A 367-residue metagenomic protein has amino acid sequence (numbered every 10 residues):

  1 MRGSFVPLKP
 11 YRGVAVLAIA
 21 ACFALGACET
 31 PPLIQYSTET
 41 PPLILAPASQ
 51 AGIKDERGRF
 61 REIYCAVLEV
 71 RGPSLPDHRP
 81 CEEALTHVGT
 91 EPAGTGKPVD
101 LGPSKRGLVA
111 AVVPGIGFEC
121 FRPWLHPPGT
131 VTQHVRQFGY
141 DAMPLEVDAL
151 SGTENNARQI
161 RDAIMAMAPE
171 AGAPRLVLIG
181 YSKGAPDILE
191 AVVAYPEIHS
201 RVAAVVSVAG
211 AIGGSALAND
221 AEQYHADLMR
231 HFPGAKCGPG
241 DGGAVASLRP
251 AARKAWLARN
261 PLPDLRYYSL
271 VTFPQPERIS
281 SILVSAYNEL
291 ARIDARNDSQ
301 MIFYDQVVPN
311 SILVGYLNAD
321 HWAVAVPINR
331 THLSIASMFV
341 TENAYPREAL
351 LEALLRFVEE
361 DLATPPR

Functional and structural regions predicted by a protein language model:
G3-V16: Bacterial N-terminal signal peptides that target proteins for export
F5, C28-P123, H134, P366-R367: Flexible, membrane-associating and regulatory peripheral segments of lipid-active enzymes
A15-G26: Bacterial N-terminal signal peptides
L101-L176: Active-site catalytic motif of lipid deacylating hydrolases and related acyltransferases
A111, M143, V206, Y268-L270 (+1 more regions): Hydrophobic/aromatic beta-strand patches that form the interior of the parallel beta-sheet core in alpha/beta enzyme
V113-G117, Y181-S182, G210, T272: Glycine-rich His-Gly loop
R158-L257: Serine-dependent carboxylesterase/thioesterase catalytic core of lipase-like alpha/beta-hydrolase/SGNH enzymes
L262-R367: C-terminal catalytic-base region of ester-bond hydrolases, centering on the histidine of the charge-relay
